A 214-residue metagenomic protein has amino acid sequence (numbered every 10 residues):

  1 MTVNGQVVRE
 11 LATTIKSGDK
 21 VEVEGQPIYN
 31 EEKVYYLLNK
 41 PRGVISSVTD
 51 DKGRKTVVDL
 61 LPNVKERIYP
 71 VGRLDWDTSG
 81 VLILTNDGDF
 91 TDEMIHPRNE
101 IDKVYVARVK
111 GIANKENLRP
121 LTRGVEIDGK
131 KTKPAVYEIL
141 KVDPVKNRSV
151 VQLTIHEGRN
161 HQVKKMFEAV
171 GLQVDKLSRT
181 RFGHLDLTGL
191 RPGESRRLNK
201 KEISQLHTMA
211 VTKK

Functional and structural regions predicted by a protein language model:
M1-K214: Basic, flexible Lys/Arg- and Gly-enriched helix-loop patches that mediate nucleic-acid binding at interfaces with rRNA
